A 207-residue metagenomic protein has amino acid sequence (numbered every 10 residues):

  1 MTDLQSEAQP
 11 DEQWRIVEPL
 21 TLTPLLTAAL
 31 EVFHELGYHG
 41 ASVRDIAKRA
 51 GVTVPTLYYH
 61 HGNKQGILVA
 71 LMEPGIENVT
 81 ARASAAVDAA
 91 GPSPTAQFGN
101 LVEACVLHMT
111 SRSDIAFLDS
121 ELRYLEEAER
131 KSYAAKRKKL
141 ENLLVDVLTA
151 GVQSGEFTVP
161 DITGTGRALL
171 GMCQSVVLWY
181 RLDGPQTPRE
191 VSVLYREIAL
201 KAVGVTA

Functional and structural regions predicted by a protein language model:
M1-E12, A104-S111, E141-Q153, M172 (+2 more regions): C-terminal peripheral helix-coil segments that are non-catalytic and often amphipathic
T2, L20, P24, A28 (+2 more regions): Helix-turn-helix
E35-H39, A90, R112, S154-G155: Short coil/turn segments at alpha/beta junctions that flank glycine-rich nucleotide-binding fingerprints
A70, S84-S113, T165-L169: Hydrophobic alpha-helical connector segments
P74-S84, A128-S154, T163-R167, V193: Amphipathic alpha-helical packing segments from all-alpha helical-bundle domains
T110-A128: Amphipathic alpha-helical segments used for helix-helix packing
A116-D119, A134, V177-Y180, Y195: Acidic/histidine-enriched, beta-strand-rich ligand/metal-binding domains
